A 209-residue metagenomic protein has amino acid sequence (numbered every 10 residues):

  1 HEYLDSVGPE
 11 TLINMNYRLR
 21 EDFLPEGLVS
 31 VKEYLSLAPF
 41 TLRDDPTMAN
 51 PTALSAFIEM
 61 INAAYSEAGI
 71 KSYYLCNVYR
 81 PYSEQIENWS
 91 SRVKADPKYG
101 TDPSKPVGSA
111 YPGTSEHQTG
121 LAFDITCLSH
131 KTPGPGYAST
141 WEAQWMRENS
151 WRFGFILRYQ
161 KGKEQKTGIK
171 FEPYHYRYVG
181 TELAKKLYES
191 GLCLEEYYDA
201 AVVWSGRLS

Functional and structural regions predicted by a protein language model:
H1-V78, Y82-S209: Extracytoplasmic cell-surface/polysaccharide-interacting catalytic and binding patches
